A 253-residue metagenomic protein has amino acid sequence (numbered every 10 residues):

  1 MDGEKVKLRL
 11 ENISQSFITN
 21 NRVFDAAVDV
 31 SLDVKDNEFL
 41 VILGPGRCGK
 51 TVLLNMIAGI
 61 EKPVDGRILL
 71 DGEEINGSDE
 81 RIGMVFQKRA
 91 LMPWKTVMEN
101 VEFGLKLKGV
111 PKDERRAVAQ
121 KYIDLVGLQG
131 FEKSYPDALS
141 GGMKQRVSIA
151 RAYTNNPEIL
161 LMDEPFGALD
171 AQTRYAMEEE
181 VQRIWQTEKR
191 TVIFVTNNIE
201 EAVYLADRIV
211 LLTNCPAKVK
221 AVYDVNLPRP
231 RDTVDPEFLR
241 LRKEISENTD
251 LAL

Functional and structural regions predicted by a protein language model:
A58: Helix-to-loop junction immediately C-terminal to a conserved catalytic motif
G66-S78: Conserved ABC transporter NBD signature motif
K106, D113-F131: Conserved ABC ATPase "signature" region
Y135-L139, M143: Conserved ABC ATPase signature
T154-E158: A short, proline-enriched helix->beta-strand linker immediately N-terminal to the Walker B motif in ABC-type P-loop
L160-D163: Catalytic Walker B motif of ABC-type/P-loop ATPase nucleotide-binding domains
